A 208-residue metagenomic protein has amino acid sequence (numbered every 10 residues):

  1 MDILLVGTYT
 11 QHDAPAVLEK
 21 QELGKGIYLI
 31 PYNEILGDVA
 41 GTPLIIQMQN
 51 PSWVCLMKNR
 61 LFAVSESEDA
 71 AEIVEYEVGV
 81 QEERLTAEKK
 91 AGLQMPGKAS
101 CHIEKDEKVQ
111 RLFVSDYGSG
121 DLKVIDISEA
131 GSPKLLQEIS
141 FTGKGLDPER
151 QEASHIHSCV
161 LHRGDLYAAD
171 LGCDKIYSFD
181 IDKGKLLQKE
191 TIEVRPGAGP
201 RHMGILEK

Functional and structural regions predicted by a protein language model:
M1-D2, K58-N59, K108-Q110, R163-G164 (+1 more regions): Short coil/turn segments that connect the beta-strands within blades of beta-propeller domains
L5-E22: Short, conserved, GDST-rich strand-edge loop motifs in beta-rich repeat architectures
V6, A63-V64, V114, A168: Residue position within the beta-strands of beta-propeller blades
Y9-Q11, E66-E68, Y117, I127 (+1 more regions): Short loop/turn segments immediately following the C-termini of beta-strands
L23, Q49-N50, A99-C101, H155 (+2 more regions): Beta-rich catalytic cores
E34-P43, V80-A91, E129-Q137, K183-E190: Beta-strand initiation motifs
R84-S158: Asp-box/WD-like beta-propeller blade repeats and closely related beta-sheet repeat scaffolds
